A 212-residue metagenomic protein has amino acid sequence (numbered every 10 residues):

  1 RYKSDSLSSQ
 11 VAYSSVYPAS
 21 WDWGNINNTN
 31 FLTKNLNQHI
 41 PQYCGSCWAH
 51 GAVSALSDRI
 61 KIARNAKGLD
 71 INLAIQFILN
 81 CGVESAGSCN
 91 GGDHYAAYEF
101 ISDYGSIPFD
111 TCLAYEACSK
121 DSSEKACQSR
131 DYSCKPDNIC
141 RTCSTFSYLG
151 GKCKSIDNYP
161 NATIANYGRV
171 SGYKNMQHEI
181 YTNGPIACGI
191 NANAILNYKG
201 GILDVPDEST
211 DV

Functional and structural regions predicted by a protein language model:
R1-V212: Catalytic-core signature of thiol
